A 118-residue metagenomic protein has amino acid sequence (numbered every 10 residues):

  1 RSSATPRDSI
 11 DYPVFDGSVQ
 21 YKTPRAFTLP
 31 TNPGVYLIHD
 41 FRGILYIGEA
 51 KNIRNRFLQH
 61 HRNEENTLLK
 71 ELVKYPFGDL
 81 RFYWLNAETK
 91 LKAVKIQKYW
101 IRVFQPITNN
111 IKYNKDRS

Functional and structural regions predicted by a protein language model:
R1-K51, N55, L91-I96: GIY-YIG nuclease catalytic motif and its immediate N-terminal context
I53-Y99: Conserved short loop/helix modules at catalytic or binding sites in compact beta-alpha or helix-hairpin-helix contexts
Q59, I101-T108: Short arginine-rich
Q105-S118: Coupling/hinge elements of helicase-like and P-loop NTPase modules
